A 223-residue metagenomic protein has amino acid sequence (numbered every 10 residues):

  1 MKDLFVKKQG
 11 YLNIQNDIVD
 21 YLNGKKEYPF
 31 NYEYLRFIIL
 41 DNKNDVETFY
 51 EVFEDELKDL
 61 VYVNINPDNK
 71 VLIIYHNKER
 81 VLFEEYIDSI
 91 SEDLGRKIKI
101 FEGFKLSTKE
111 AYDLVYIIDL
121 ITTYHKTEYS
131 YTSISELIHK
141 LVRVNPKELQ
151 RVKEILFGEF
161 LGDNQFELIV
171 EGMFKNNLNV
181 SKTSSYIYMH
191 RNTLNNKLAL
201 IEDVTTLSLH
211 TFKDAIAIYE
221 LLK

Functional and structural regions predicted by a protein language model:
M1-K78, L137-K140: Interdomain helical linkers/hinges and coiled-coil/dimerization scaffolds that transmit conformational signals
V61-K223: Cytosolic nucleotide-utilizing catalytic cores of signal-transduction proteins
